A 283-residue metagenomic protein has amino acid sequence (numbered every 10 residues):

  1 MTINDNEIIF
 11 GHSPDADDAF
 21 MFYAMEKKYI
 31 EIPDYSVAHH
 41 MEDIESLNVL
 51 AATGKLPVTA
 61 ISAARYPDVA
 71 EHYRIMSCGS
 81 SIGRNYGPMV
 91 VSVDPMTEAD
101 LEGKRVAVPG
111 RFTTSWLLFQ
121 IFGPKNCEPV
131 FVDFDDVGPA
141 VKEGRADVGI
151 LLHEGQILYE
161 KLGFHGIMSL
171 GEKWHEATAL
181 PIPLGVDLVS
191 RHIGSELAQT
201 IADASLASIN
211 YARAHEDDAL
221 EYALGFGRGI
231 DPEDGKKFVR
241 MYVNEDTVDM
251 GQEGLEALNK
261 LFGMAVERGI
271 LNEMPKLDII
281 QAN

Functional and structural regions predicted by a protein language model:
I3, E7-K27, P88-D147, E154 (+1 more regions): Bilobed "Venus flytrap"/periplasmic-binding protein-like clamshell domains and structurally analogous long
I8-I9, H72-S80, R105: A structural signal for short loop-to-beta-strand junctions that line the ligand-binding cleft of periplasmic/secreted
D17-M21, I30-S62: Extracytoplasmic small-molecule ligand-binding "clamshell" domains of the periplasmic binding protein/Venus flytrap
I30-H40, F122-D136, L271-L277: A local structural motif
D43-E45, G54-P67, D133-F134, L151-I157: Beta->alpha turn/N-cap motifs
I75-T97, H175-H192: Hydrophobic/proline-rich hinge and linker segments of small-molecule sensing/allosteric domains, predominantly
F134-L224: Pocket-lining segment of extracytoplasmic ligand-binding domains
I193-M264: Secondary-structure end/capping motifs
